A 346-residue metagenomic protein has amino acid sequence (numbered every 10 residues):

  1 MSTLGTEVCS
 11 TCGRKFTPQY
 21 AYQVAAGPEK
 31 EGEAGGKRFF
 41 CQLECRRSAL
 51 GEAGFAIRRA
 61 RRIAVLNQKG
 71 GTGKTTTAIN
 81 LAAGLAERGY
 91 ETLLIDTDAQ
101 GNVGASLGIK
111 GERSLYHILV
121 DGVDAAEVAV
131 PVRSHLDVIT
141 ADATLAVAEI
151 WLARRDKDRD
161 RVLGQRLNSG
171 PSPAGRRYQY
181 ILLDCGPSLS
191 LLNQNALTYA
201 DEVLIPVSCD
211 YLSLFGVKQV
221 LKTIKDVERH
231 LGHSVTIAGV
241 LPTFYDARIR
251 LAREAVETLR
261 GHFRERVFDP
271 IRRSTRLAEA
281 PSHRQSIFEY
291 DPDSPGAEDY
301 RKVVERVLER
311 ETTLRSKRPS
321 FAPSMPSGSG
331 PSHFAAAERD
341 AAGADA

Functional and structural regions predicted by a protein language model:
S2-V8, K37-R38: Short metal-coordination and nucleic-acid-contact micro-motifs, chiefly zinc-binding Cys/His arrays
T6, K15, Y300: General nucleic-acid-binding
C9-C12, C41: Short cysteine-rich clusters marking metal-coordination/redox-active sites
F16, C45, A49: Cys/His-rich microdomains that often coordinate metals
A21-A25, K30-F39, S48-A346: P-loop NTP-binding core
